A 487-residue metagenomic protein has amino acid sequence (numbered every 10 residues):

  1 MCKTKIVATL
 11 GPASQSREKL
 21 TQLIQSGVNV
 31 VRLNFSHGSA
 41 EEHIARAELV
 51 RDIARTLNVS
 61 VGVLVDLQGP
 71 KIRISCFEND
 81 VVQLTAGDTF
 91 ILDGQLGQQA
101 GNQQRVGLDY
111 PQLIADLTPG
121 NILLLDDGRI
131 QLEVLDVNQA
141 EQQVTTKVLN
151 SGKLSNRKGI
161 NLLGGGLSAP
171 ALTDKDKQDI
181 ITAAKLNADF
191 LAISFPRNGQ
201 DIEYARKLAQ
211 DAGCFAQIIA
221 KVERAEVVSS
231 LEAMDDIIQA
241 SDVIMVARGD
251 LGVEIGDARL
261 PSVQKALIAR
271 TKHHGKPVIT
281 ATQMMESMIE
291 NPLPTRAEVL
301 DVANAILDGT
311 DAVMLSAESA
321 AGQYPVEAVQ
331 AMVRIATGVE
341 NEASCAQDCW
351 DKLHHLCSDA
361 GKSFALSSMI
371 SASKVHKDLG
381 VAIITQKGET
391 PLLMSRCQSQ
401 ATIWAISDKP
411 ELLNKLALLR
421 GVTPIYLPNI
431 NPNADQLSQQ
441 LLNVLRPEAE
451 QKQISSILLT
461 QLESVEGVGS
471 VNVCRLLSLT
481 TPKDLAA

Functional and structural regions predicted by a protein language model:
M1-A487: Non-catalytic helical/linker scaffolds that mediate oligomerization, partner binding, and domain coupling around large
